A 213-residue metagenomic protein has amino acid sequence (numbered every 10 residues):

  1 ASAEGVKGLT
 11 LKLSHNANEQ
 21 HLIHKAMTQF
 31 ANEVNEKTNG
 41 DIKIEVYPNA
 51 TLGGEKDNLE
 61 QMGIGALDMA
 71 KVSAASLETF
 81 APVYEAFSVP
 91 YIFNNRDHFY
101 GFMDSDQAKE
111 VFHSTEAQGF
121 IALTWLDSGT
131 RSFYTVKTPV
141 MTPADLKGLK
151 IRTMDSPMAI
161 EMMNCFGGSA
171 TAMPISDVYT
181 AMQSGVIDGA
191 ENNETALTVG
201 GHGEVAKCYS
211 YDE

Functional and structural regions predicted by a protein language model:
E4-H98, Q107, T115-E213: N-terminal secretory/targeting leader peptides
M103: Short, flexible helix/strand-to-coil boundary loops that buttress conserved ligand/catalytic motifs in alpha/beta
